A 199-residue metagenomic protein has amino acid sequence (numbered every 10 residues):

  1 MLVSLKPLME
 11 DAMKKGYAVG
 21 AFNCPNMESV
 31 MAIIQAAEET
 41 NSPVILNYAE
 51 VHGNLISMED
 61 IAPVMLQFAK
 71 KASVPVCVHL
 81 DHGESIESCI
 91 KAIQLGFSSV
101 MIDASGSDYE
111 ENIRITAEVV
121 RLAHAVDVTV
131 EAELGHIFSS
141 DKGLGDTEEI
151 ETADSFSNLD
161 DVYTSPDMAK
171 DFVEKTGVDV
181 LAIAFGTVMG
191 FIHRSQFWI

Functional and structural regions predicted by a protein language model:
V3-D11, P25-H52, E59-P75, G83-I199: Alpha/beta enzyme core
K14: Active-site core of bacterial EAL-family cyclic-dinucleotide phosphodiesterase domains
A21: Active-site regions of oxyanion-processing enzymes, predominantly non-cytosolic
